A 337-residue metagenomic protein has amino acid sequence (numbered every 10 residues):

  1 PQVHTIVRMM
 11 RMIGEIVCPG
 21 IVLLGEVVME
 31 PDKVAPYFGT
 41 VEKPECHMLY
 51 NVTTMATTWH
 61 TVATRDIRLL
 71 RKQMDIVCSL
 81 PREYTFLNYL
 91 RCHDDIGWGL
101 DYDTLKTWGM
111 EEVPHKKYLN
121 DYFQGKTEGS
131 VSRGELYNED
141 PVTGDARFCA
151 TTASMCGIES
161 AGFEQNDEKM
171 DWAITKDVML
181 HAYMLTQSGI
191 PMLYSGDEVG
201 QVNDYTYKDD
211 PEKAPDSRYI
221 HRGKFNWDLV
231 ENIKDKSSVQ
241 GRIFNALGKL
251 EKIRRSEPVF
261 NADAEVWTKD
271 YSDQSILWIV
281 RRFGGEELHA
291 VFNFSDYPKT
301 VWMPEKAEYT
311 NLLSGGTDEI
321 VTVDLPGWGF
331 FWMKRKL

Functional and structural regions predicted by a protein language model:
P1-L337: Active-site and adjacent substrate-binding regions of carbohydrate-active enzymes
